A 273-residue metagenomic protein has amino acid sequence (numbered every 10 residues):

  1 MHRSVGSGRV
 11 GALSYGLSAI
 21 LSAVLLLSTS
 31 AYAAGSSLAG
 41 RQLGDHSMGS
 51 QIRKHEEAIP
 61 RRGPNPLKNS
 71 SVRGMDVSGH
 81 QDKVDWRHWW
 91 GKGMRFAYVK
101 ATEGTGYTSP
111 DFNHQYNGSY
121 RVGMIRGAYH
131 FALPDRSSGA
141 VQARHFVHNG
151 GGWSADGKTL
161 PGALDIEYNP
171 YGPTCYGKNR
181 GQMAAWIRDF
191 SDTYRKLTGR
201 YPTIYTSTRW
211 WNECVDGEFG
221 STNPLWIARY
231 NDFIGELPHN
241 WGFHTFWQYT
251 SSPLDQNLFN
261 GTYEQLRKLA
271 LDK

Functional and structural regions predicted by a protein language model:
M1-A34: Secretory targeting and sorting signals
L13, L17, T108, S138-G139 (+1 more regions): Short Asp/Glu-rich motifs
L26, V147-H148, T222-N223: Short alpha-helix boundary/capping motifs
S36-Q81, R87, G220-K273: Functionally critical loop-and-helix segments that line ligand-binding/catalytic clefts of soluble enzyme domains
I59-G91, R95-D189, R195-L197: Substrate-binding cleft of extracellular glycoside hydrolase catalytic domains
G106, D135, W211, I234 (+1 more regions): Flexible, glycine-rich phosphate/dinucleotide-binding loops and adjacent beta-alpha linkers at cofactor/substrate
K158-N240: Catalytic domains of cell-wall/extracellular-matrix polysaccharide-remodeling enzymes, centered on de-N-acetylation
